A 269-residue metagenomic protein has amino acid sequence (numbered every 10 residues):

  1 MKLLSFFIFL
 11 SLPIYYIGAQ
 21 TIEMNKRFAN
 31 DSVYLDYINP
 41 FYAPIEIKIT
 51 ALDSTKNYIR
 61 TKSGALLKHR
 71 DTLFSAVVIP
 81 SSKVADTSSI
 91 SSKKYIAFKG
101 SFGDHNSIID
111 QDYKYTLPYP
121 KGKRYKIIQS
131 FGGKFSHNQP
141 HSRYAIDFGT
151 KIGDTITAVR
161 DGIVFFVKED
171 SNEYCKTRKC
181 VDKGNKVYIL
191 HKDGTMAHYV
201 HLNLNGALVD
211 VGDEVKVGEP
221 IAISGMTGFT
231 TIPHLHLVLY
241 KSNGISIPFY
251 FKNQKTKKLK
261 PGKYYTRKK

Functional and structural regions predicted by a protein language model:
M1-E23, Y37: Bacterial Sec-dependent N-terminal signal peptides
A19-P80: Cationic-aromatic interfacial patches
Y58-R60, F148-T150, H201, N205-V209: Short alpha-helix capping/helix-loop boundary micro-motifs
L66-L67, S75-K183: Surface-exposed, glycine-biased beta-strand/turn segments
Y115, T177, L208-K216, V238-K269: Acidic, glycine-rich catalytic/binding loops that coordinate metals and/or anionic ligands
I156, G162-V164, G212-S224: A structural signal for short beta-strand/turn segments enriched in small hydrophobics and glycine
V167-D182, E219-L235: Flexible, gly/ser-rich surface segments that form the specificity/activation loops bordering the active-site cleft
G194-G218: Short histidine-centered loop motifs in beta-beta connectors
